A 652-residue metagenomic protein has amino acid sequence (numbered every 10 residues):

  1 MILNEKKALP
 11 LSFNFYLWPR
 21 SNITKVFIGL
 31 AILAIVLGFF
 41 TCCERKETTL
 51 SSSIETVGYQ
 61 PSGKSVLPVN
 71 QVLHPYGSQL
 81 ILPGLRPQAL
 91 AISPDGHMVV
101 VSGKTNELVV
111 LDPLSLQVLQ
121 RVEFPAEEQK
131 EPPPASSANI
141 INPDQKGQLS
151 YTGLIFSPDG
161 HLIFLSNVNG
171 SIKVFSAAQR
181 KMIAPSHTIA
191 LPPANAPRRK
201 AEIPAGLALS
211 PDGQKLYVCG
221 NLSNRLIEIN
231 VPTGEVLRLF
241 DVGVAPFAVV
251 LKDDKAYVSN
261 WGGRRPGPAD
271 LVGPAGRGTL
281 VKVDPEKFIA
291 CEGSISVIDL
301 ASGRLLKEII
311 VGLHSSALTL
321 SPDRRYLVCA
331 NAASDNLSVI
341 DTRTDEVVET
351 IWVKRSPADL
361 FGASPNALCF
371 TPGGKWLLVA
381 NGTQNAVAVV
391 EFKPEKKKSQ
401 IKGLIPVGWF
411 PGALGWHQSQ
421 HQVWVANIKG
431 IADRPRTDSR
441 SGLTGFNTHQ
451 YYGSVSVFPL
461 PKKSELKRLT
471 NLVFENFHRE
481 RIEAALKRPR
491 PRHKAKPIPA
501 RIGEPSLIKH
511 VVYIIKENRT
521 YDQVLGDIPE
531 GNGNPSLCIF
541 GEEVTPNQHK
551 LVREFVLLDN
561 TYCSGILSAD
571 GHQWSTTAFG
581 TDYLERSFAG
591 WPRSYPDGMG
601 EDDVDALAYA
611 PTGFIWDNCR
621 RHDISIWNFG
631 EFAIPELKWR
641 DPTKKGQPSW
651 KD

Functional and structural regions predicted by a protein language model:
M1-I23: N-terminal secretory signal peptides that target proteins for export/translocation
K6-A8, I23-V26, R45-E47, K215: Intrinsic disorder/low-complexity segments enriched in polar/small residues
L17, I28, T41-C42, V218 (+2 more regions): The N-terminal extracellular segments of secreted preproproteins, especially immediately downstream of signal
I23-L30, V511: Alpha-helical transmembrane segments
G29-G38: Bacterial N-terminal signal peptides
C43-K496: Predominantly soluble domains enriched in secretory-pathway, periplasmic, or organellar proteins
T470-D652: N-terminal pro-sequences and low-complexity stem/linker regions of secreted or lumenal proteins
